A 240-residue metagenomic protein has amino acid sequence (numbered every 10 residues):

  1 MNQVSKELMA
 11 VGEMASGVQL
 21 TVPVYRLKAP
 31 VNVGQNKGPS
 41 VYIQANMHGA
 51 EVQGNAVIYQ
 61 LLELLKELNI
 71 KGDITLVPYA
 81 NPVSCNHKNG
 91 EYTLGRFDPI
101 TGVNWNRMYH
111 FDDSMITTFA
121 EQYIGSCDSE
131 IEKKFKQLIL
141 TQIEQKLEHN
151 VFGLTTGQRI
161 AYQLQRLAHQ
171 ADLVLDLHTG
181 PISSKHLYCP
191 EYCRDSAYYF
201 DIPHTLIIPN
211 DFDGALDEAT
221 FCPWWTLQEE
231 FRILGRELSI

Functional and structural regions predicted by a protein language model:
M1-I240: Structured catalytic-domain cores with a bias toward divalent-metal coordination
